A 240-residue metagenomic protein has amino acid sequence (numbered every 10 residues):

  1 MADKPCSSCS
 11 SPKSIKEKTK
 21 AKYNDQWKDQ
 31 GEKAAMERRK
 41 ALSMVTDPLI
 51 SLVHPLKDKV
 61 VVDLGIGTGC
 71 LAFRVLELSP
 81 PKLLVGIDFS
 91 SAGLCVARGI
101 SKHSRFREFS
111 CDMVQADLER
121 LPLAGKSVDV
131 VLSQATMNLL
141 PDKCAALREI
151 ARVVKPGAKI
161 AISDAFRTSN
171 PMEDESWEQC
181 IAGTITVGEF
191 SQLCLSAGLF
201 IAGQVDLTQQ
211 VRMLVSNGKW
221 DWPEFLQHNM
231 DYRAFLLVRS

Functional and structural regions predicted by a protein language model:
M1-G31: N-terminal, positively charged/glycine-rich alpha-helical extensions of SAM-dependent methyltransferases
R39-K59, R74: Conserved alpha-helix/loop element of class I SAM-dependent methyltransferases that forms part of the SAM/SAH-binding
V62, T68-R120: Class I SAM-dependent methyltransferase SAM/SAH-binding core
E119-V130: A short acidic, Gly/Pro-enriched loop at the edge of an enzyme's catalytic core that lines a small-molecule cofactor
V130-P141: A short SAM/SAH-binding and catalytic strip from SAM-dependent methyltransferases
C144-P156: A short glycine-rich, Lys/Arg-flanked "PGG" loop and its adjoining helix->strand segment in the class I
A158-D164: Conserved beta-strand signature within the Rossmann-like core of class I S-adenosyl-L-methionine
A165-I181: Short, glycine-/aromatic-enriched active-site segment of Class I SAM-dependent methyltransferases
